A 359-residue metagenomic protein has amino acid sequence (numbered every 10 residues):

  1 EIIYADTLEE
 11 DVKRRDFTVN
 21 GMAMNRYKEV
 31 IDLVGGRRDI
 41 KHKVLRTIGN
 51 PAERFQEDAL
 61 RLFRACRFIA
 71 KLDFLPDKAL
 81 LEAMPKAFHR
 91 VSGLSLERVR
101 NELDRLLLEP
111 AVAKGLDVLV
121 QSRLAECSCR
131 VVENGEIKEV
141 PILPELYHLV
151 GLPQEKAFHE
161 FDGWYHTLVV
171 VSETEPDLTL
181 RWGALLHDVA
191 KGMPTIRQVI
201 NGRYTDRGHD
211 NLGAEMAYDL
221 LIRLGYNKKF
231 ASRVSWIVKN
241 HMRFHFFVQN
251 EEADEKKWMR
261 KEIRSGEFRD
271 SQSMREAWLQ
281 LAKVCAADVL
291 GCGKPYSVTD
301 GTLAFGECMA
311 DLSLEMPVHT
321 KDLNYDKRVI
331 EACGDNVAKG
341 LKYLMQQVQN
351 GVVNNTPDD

Functional and structural regions predicted by a protein language model:
E1-D359: Catalytic cores of the polymerase beta-like nucleotidyltransferase superfamily and closely associated nucleotide
